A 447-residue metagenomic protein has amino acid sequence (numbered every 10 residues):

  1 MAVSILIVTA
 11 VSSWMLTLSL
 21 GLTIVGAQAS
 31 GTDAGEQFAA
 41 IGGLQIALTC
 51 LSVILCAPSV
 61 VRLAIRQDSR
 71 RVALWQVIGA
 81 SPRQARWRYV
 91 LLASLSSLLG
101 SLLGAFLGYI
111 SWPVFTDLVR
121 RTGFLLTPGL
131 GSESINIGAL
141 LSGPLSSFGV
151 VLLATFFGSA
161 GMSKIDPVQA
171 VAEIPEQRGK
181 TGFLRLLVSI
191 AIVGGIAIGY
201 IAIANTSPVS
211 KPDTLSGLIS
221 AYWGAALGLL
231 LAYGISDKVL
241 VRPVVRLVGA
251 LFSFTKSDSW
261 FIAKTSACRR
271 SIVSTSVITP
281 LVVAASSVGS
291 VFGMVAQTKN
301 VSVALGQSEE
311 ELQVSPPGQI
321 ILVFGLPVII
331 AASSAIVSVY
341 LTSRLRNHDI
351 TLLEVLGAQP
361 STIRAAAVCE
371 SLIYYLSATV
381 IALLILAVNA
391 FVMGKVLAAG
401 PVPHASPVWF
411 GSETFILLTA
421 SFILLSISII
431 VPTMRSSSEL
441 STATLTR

Functional and structural regions predicted by a protein language model:
M1-L22, Q37, T49-V53, S142-T155 (+3 more regions): Alpha-helical transmembrane segments, especially those used as permease/efflux helices and single-pass anchors
A2-T9, V53, Y89-L107, G179-I192 (+3 more regions): Selective transmembrane-helix segments that form parts of the transport pathway or gating/packing helices in multipass
V11-L18, L95-V119, S287, V291 (+4 more regions): Hydrophobic alpha-helical transmembrane segments that constitute the membrane-spanning cores of multi-pass membrane
S12-T23, L48-Q67, P82, R86-W87 (+4 more regions): Transmembrane-helix bundle segments that line or gate the permeation/cavity pathway in multi-pass membrane proteins
M15-L20, L48-V72, A85, I235 (+3 more regions): A hydrophobic alpha-helix feature that marks transmembrane segments and, especially, their cytosolic C-terminal ends
V25, A105-G138, N205-D213, M294-G306 (+2 more regions): Short helix-loop junctions at transmembrane helix boundaries
A139-E176, L417-R447: C-terminal membrane-exit region of the final transmembrane helix in multipass inner-membrane proteins
